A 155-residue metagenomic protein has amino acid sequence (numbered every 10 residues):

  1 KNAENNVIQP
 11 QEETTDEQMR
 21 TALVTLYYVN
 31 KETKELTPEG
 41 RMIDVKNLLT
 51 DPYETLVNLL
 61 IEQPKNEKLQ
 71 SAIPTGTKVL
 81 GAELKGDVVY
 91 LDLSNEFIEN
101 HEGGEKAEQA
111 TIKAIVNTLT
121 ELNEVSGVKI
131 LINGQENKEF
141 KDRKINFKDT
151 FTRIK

Functional and structural regions predicted by a protein language model:
K1-K155: Bimodal "functional hotspot" detector
